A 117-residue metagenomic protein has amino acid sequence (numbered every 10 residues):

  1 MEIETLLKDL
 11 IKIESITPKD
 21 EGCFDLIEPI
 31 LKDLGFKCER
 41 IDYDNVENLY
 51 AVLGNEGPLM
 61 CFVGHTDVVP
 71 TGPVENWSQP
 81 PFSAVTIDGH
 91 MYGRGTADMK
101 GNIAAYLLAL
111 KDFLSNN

Functional and structural regions predicted by a protein language model:
M1-T96, F113-N117: Acidic/His- and Gly-rich active-site-bordering loop/insert found across diverse amide/peptide-bond hydrolases
M99-N117: Acidic/histidine-rich catalytic neighborhood of metal-dependent amide-processing enzymes
